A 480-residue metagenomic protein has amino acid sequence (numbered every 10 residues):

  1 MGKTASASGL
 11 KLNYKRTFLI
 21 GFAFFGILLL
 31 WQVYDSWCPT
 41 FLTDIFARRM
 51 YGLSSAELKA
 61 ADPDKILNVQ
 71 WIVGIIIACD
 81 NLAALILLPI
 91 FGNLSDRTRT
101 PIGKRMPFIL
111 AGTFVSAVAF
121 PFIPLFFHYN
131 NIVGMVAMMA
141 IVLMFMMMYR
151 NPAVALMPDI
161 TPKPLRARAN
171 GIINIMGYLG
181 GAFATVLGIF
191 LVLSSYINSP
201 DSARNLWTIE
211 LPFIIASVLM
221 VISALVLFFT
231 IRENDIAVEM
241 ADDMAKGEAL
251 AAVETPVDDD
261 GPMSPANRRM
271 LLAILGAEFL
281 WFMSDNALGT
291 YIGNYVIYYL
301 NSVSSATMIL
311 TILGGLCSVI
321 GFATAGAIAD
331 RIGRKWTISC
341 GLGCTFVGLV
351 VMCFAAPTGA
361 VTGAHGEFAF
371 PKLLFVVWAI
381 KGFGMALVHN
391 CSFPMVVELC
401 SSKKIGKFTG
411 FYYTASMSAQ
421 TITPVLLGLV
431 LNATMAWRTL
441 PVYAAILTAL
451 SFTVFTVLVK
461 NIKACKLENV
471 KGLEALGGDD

Functional and structural regions predicted by a protein language model:
M1-R16, F126-A137, M148-Y149, A153-V154 (+4 more regions): Intracellular loop-helix junctions on the cytosolic face of multi-pass helical membrane proteins
G2-N81, L272-A277, W281-Y299: Helix-loop boundary and gating motifs at the non-cytosolic
L67-W71, K163-I173, S304-S305, S402-Y412: Loop-to-transmembrane helix entry/capping segments in MFS-fold secondary transporters and related SLC/MFSD carriers
I86-P101, G321-R334, L431: Helix-to-loop junctions at the C-terminal end of transmembrane segments in multipass secondary transporters
R97-G112, R331-L342: Cytoplasmic membrane-interface "Motif A"-like loop-to-helix N-cap segments of 12-TM Major Facilitator Superfamily
I109-Y129, G343-E367: C-terminal ends and interior cores of transmembrane alpha-helices in multi-pass membrane transporters/permeases
A119-F126, N130-Y149, G366-L387: Hydrophobic core of transmembrane alpha-helices in multi-pass small-molecule transporters, especially MFS/SLC-type
M148-T161, L387-S401: Intracellular juxtamembrane helix-capping segments at the cytosolic ends of symmetry-related transmembrane helices
